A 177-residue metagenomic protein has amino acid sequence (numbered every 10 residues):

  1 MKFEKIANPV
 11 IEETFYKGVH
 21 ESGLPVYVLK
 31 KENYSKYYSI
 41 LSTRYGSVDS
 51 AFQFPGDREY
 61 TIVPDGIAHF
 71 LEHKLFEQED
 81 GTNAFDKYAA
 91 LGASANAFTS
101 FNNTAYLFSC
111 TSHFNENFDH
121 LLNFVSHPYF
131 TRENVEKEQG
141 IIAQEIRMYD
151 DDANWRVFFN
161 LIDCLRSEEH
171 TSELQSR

Functional and structural regions predicted by a protein language model:
M1-N83: His/Glu-rich zincin catalytic helix
E79-S172: Acidic/histidine-enriched segments that form metal/cofactor-coordinating and catalytic pocket/exosite environments
E173-R177: Short "domain-exit" segments at the C-terminal end of structured domains
